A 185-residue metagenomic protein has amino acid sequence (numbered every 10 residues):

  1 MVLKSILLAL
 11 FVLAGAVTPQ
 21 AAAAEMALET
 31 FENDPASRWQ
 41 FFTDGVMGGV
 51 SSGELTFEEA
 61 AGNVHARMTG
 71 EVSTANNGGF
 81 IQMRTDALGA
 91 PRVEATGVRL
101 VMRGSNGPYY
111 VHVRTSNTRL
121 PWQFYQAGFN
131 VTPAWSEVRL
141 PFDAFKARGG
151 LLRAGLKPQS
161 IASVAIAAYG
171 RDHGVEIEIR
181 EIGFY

Functional and structural regions predicted by a protein language model:
M1-L7: Bacterial N-terminal signal peptides that target proteins for export
L8-A16: Bacterial N-terminal signal peptides
P19-Y185: Beta-rich carbohydrate-recognition modules and glycan-binding surfaces
